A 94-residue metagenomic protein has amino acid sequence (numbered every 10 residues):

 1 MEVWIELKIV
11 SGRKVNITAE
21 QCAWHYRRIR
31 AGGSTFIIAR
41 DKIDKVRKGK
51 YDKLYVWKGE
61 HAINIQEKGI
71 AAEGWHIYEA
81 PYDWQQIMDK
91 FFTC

Functional and structural regions predicted by a protein language model:
M1-G12: Conserved catalytic cores of phosphodiester-cleaving nucleases, focusing on short active-site segments
E2-W4, E20, R30-G33: Short connector loops at helix/strand junctions that flank enzyme active sites, especially segments positioning acidic
V10-I29: Mg2+/Mn2+-dependent nuclease catalytic core
I29-A62: Nucleic-acid nuclease catalytic cores
K50-C94: Helix-rich interaction surfaces within compact, conserved domain-sized segments that mediate assembly or partner
